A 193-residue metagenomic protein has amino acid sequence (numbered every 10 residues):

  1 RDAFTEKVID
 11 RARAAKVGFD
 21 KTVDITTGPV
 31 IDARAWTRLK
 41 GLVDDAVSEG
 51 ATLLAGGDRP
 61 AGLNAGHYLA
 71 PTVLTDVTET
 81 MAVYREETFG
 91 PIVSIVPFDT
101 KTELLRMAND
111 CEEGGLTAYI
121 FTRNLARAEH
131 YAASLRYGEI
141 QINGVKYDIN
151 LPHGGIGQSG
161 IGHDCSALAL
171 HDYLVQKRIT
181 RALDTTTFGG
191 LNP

Functional and structural regions predicted by a protein language model:
R13-K16, S48, R59-A61, Y68-P193: Conserved C-terminal structural/oligomerization subdomain of aldehyde/semialdehyde dehydrogenase
K16-T22: Active-site region of PLP-dependent enzymes
T22-V23, T52-L63, D76: Conserved small-domain helix->loop->beta segment predominantly found in fold-type I
P29-K40: Short beta-strand to alpha-helix junction loop
G41-A51: Helical element adjacent to the flavin cofactor pocket in flavoenzyme catalytic cores
